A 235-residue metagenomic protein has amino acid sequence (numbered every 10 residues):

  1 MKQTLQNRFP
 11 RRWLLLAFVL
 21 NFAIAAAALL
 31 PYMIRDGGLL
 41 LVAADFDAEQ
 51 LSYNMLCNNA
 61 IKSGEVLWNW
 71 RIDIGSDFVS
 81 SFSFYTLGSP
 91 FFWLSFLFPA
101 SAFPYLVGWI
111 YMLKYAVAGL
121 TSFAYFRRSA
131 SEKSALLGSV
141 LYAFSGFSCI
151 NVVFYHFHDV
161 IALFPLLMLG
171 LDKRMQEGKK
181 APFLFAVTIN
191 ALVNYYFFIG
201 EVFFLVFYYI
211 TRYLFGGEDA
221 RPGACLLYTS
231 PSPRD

Functional and structural regions predicted by a protein language model:
M1-Y32: Start-transfer (signal-anchor) and selected internal transmembrane alpha helices of multi-pass inner/ER membrane
W13, P99-L106, I110, S131-G138: Membrane-interface starts of transmembrane alpha-helices
N21-I24, Y111-M112, A116-R128, K133-F215 (+1 more regions): Membrane-embedded helix bundles of polyisoprenyl
I24-G119, A143-A162: Membrane-interface coil-to-helix junctions
E65, K179, G217-D219: Residue-level recognition of short, well-ordered coil/turn positions that link secondary-structure elements
E218-L227: Membrane-interfacial entry segments at the cytosolic side of transmembrane helices
Y228-D235: Conserved small/polar residues in nucleotide/adenosyl-binding loops
